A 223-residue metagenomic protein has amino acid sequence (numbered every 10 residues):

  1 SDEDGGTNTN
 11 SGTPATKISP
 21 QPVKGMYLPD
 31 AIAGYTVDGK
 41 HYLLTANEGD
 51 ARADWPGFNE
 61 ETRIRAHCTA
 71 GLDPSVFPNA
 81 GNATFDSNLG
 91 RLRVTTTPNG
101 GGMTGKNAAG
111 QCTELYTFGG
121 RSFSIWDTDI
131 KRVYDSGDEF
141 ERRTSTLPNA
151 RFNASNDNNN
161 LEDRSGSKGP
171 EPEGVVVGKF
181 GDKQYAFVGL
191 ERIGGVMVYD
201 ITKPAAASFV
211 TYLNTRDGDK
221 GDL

Functional and structural regions predicted by a protein language model:
S1-L223: Beta-sheet-rich non-transmembrane sensory/scaffold domains
